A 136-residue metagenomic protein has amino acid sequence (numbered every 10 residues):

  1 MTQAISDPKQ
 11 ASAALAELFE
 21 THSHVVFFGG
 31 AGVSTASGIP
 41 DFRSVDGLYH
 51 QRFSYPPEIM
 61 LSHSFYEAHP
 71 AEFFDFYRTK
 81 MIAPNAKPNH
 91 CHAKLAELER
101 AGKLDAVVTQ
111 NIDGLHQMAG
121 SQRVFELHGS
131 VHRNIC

Functional and structural regions predicted by a protein language model:
M1-C136: Conserved catalytic core of sirtuin-type NAD+-dependent deacylases
